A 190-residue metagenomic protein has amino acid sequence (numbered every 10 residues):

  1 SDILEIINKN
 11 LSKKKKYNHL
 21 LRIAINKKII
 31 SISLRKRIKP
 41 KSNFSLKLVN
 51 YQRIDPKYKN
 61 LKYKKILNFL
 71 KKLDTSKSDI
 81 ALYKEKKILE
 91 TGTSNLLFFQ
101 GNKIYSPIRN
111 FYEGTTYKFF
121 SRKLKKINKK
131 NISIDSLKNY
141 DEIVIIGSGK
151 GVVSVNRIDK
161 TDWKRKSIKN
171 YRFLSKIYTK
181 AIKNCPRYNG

Functional and structural regions predicted by a protein language model:
S1-K13, N26-G190: Helix-start/capping segments and mature chain N-termini
K13-R22: Short secondary-structure capping/junction motifs at helix and strand boundaries
